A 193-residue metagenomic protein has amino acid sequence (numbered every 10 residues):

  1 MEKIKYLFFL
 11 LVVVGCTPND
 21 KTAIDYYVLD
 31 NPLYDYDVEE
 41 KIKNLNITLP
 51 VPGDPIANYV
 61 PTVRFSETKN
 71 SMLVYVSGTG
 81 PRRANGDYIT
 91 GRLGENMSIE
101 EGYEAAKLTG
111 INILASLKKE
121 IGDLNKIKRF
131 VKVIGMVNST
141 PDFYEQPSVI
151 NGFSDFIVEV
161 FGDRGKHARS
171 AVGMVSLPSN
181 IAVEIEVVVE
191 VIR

Functional and structural regions predicted by a protein language model:
E2-F9: Sec-dependent signal peptide recognition, specifically the positively charged N-region followed immediately by
L10-T17: Hydrophobic h-region of N-terminal signal peptides that target proteins for export in Gram-negative bacteria
T17-I111, K118-V131, S139-R193: N-terminal presequence-like segments and the immediate start of the first folded domain
G135: Cytosolic nucleotide-binding catalytic cores of signal-transduction proteins
